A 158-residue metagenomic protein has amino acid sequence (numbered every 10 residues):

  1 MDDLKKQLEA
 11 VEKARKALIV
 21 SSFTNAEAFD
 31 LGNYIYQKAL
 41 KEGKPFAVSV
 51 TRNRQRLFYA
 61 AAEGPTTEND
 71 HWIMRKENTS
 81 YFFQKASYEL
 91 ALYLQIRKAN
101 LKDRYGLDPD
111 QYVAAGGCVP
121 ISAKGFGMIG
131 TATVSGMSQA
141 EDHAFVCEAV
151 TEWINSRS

Functional and structural regions predicted by a protein language model:
M1-E68: Intrinsically disordered, low-complexity terminal regulatory regions
L8-K13, A99, S122-K124: Short amphipathic alpha-helical segments, especially helix-boundary/capping motifs
A26-F29, Q95-R104, N155-S158: Short, positively charged
K41-E42, K124-G125, E152-S158: Secondary-structure boundary elements
E42-L107: Structured interaction and signal-relay segments at domain junctions
Y81-K85, H143-S158: Short, solvent-exposed cationic patches
D103-T151: Extended hydrophobic
